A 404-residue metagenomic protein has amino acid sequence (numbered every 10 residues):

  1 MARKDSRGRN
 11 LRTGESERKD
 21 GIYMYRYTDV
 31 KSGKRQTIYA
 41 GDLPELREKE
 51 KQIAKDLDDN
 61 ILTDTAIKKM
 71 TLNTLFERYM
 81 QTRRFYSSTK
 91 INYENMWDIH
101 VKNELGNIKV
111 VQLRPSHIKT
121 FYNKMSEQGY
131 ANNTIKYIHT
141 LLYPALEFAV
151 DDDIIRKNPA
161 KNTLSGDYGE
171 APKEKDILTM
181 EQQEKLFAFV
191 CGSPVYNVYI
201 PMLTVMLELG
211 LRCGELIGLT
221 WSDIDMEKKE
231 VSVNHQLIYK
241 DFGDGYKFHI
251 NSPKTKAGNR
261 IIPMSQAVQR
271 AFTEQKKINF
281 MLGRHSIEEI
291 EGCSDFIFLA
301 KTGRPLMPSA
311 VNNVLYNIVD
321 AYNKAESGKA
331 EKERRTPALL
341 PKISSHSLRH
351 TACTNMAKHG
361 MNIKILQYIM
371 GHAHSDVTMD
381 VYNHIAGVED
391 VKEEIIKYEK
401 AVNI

Functional and structural regions predicted by a protein language model:
N10, S16-S116, I278-G292: N-terminal DNA-binding module of tyrosine recombinases/phage integrases
R12, Q128, A188-Y199, I262 (+5 more regions): Short, basic (Lys/Arg/His-rich) helix/loop patches that form interaction surfaces in the mid-to-C-terminal regions
D29, I38-L43, K68, M80-R156 (+4 more regions): N-terminal core-binding DNA-recognition domain of tyrosine site-specific recombinases/integrases
K136-I138, D151, I155, K161-L219 (+3 more regions): Basic, Lys/Arg- and aromatic-enriched nucleic-acid-binding interface segment
G169, I177, L237, M370-I396: Catalytic-site neighborhood detector that most strongly recognizes the C-terminal catalytic loop/helix of tyrosine
L186, F242-H249, H359, D380 (+1 more regions): DNA/chromatin major-groove-contacting recognition/catalytic segments
D223-E230, M361-V381: Short, polar N-cap/turn motifs at the start of nucleic acid-interacting alpha helices
K228, Y239-D241, K247-N259, Q266-V268 (+2 more regions): C-terminal secondary-structure termini that scaffold catalytic or DNA-interacting sites
